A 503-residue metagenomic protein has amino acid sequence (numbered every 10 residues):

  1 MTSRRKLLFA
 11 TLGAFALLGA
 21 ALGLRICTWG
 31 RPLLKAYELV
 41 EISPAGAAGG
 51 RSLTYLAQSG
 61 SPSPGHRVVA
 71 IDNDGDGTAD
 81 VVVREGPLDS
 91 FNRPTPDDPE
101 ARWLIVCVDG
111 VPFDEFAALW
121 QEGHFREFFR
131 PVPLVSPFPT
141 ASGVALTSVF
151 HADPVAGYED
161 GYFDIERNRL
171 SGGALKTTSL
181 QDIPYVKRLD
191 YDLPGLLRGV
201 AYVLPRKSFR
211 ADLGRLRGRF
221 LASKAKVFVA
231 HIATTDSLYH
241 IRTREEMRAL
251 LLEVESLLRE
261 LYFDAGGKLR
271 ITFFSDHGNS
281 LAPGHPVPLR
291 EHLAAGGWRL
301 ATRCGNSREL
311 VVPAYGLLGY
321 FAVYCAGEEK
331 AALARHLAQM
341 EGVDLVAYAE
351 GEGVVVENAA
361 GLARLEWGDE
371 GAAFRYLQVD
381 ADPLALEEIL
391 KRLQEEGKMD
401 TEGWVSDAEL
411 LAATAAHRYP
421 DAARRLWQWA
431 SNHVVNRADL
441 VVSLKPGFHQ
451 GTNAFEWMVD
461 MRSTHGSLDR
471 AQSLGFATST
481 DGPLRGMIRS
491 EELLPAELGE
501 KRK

Functional and structural regions predicted by a protein language model:
L8-R25: Hydrophobic membrane-insertion alpha-helices, especially the h-region of bacterial N-terminal signal peptides
L24-A47, R51-L56, K330: Ser/Thr/Pro/Gly-rich low-complexity linker/stalk segments immediately outside membranes or between
W29-L34, W120-R126, P137-E253, V311 (+4 more regions): His/Asp/Glu-rich, glycine-adjacent segments that coordinate divalent cations and/or stabilize oxyanion chemistry on
D76: Acidic carboxylate motifs that coordinate Ca2+ or other divalent cations, activating on Asp/Glu
G86-P133: Active-site-proximal N-terminal segment of extracellular/periplasmic enzymes that hydrolyze or transfer
L104-I105, E255-L289, V355, V441: Metal-dependent active-site segment of extracytoplasmic phospho-/sulfohydrolases and closely related
A156-Y162, R248-E260, L289-N306: Acidic, His- and aromatic-enriched active-site or binding-groove loops in soluble protein domains that engage sugars
E309-A496: Active-site neighborhoods of enzymes that stabilize oxyanions during catalysis
